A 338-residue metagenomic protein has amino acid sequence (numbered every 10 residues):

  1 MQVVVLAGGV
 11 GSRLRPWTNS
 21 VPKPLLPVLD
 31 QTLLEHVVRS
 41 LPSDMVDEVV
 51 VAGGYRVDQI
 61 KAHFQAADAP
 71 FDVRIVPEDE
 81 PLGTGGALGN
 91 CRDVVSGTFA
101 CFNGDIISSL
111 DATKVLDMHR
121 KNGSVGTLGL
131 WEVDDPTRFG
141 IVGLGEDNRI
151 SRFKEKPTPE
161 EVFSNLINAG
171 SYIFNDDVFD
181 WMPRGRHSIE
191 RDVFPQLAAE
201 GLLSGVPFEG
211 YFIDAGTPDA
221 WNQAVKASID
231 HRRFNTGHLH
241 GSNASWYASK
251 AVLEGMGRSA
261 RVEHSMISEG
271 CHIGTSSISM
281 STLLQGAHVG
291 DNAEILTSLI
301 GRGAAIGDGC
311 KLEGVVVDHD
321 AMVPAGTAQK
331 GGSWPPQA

Functional and structural regions predicted by a protein language model:
M1-K61: N-terminal glycine-rich phosphate-binding loop and ensuing alpha1 helix
L25, I141-L144, F194, G205: A structural signal for short hydrophobic beta-strand segments in well-ordered beta-sheet cores
V50-G53, G129-L130, L299, V316: Short internal beta-strands
K61-E146, P183: Conserved beta-loop-beta/alpha segment of the NTase-like Rossmann-fold superfamily that binds/positions NTPs
K114, D177-D180, R184-A338: Left-handed beta-helix
L144-V162: Short, flexible, basic/aromatic active-site loop/helix in glycosyltransferases
E161-A169: A short glycine-threonine-serine/GTX helix/turn-capping micro-motif
G170-F174: Short glycine- and hydrophobic/aromatic-rich loop-to-beta-strand nucleating segment in the catalytic cores
